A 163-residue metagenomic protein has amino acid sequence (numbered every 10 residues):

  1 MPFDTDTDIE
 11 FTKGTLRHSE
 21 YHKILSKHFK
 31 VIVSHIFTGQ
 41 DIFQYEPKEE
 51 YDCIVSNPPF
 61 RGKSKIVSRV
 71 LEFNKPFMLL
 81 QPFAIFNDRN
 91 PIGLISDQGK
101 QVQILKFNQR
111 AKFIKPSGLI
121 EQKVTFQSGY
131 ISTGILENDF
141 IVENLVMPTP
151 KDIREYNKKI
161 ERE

Functional and structural regions predicted by a protein language model:
M1-E163: Class I S-adenosyl-L-methionine-dependent methyltransferase catalytic core
